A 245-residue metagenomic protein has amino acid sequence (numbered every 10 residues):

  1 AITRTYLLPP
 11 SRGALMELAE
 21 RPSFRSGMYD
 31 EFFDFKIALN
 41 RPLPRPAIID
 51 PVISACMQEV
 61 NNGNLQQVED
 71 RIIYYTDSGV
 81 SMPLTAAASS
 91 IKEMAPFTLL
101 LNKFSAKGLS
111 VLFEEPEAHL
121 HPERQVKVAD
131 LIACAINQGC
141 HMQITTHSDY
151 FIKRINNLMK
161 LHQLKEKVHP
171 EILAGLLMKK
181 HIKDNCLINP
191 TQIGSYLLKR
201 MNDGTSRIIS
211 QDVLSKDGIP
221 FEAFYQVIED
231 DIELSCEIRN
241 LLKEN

Functional and structural regions predicted by a protein language model:
A1-S110, Q138, D184-N245: Phosphate-coordinating catalytic segments in nucleotide- and nucleic-acid-processing enzymes
F97, K127-V128: Conserved hydrophobic alpha-helix in the ABC-type ATPase nucleotide-binding domain
E114-P116: Walker B catalytic acidic pair
I132-M142: Substrate-engagement module of ASCE P-loop NTPases
H141-T145, I155: Conserved H-loop
T146-Y150: Conserved H-loop
L161-G194: Short mixed-charge
